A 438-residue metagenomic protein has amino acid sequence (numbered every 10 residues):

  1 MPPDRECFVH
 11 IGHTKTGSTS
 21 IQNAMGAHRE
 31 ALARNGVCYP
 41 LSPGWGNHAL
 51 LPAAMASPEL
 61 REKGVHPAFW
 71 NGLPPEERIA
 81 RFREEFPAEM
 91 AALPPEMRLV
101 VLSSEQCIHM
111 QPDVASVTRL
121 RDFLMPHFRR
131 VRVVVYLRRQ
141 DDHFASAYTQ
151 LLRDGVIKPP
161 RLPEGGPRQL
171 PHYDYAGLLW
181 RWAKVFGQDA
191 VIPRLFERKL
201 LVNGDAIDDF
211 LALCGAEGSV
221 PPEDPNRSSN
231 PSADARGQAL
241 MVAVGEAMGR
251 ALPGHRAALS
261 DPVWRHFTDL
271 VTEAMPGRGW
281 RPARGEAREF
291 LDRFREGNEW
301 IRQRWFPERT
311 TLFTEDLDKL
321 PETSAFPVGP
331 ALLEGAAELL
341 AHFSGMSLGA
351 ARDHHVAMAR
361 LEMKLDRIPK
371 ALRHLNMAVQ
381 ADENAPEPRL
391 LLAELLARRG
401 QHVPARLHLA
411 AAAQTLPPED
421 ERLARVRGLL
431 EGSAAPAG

Functional and structural regions predicted by a protein language model:
P2-D366, P386, E394: Anion-recognition interface
G349, E383, P417-P418: Short coil turns that delineate tetratricopeptide repeat
D353, E387, E421-R425: Start-of-helix register in tetratricopeptide repeats
A357, L391, R425-L429: Canonical tetratricopeptide repeat
K364, R398, L429-P436: Register position in tetratricopeptide repeats
N376-Q380, A411-Q414: Conserved structural position within tetratricopeptide repeats
